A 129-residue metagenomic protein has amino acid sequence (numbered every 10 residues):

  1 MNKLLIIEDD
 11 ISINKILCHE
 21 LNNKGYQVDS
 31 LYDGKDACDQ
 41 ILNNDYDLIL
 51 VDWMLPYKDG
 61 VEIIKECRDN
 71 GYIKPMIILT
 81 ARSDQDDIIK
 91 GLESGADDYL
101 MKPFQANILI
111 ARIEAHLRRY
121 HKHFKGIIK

Functional and structural regions predicted by a protein language model:
K3, A115-K129: Short, Lys/Arg-enriched segments at the junction into DNA-binding effector domains of transcriptional regulators
E8: Conserved acidic carboxylate
K15-N23: Charged docking surfaces used in two-component/phosphorelay signaling
G25-G34, Q40: Short hydrophobic/Thr-rich beta-strand motif most characteristic of the beta2 strand and flanking loop of CheY-like
D33, D59-E62: Acidic catalytic/metal-coordinating carboxylates
D52, T80: Active-site residues of response regulator receiver
P56, D84, K102: The feature encodes the CheY-like receiver
